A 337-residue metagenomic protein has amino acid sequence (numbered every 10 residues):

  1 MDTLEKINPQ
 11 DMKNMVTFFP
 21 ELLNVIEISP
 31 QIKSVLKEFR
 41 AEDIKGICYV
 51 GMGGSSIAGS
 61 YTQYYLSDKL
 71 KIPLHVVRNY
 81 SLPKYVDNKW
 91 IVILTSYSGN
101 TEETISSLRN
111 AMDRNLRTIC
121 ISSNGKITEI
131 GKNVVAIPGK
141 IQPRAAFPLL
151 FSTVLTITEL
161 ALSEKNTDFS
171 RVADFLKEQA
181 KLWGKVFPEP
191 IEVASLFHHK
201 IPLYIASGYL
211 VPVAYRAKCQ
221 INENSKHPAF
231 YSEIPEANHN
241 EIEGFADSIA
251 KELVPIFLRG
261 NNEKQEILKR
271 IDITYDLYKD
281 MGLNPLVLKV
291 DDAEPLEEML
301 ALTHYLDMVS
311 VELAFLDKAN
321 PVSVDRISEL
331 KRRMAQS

Functional and structural regions predicted by a protein language model:
I7-K45, I157-L253, R332-S337: Active-site phosphate/pyrophosphate-binding segments
E38-K181, S195, G260-L286: Glycine-rich phosphate-binding loops that contact phosphosugars or nucleotide phosphates
V76-N79, H227-N238, N284-A293: A generic structural motif
K140-A145, A237-H239, D292-E297: A short acidic, often aromatic-flanked loop/helix-cap motif at beta-alpha or helix-coil junctions that lines enzyme
F147-L155, L196-H198, L210, Y215 (+1 more regions): Active-site-proximal catalytic alpha-helix in oxidoreductases
E243-D325: C-terminal active-site/capping subdomain that shapes the small-molecule cofactor and substrate pocket of enzyme
N320-S337: Short, small/acidic-rich helices and loops at N termini and domain boundaries of DNA replication/processing enzymes
